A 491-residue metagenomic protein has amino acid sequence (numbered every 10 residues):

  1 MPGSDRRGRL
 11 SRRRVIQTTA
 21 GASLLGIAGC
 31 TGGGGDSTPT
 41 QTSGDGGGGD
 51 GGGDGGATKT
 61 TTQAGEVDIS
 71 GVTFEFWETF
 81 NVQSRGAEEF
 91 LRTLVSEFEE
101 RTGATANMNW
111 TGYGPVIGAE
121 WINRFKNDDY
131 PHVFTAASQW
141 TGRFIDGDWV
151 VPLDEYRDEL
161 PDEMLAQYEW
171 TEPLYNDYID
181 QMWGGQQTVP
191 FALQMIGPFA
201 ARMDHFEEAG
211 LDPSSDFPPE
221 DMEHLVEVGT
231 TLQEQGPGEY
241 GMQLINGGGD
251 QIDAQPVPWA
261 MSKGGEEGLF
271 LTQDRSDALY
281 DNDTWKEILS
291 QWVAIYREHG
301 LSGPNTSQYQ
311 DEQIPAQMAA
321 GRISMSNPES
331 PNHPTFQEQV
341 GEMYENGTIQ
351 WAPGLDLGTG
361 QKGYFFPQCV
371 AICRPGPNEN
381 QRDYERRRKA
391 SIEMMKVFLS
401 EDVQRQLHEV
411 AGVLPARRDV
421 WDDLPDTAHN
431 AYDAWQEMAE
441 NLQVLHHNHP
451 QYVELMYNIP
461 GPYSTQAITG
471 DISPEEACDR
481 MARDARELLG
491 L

Functional and structural regions predicted by a protein language model:
S4-A22: N-terminal secretory signal peptides and thylakoid transit peptides that target proteins across membranes
R7-R9, S23, C30-W149, D158 (+9 more regions): Conserved N-terminal structural module of periplasmic/extracytoplasmic solute-binding proteins
Q63-E66, Q139-P198, Q255, S262 (+3 more regions): Hinge/lid segment of periplasmic solute-binding proteins
V67-T73, S96, E100-T105, A209 (+3 more regions): Extracytoplasmic/periplasmic substrate-recognition and gating elements
T73, Y168-E172, Y178-D180, Q350-G354 (+4 more regions): Long, aromatic- and glycine/proline-rich binding clefts that accommodate carbohydrate-like moieties
S96, E100-R101, R157-L160, D180-A254 (+6 more regions): Helix-loop-helix "hinge/cap" segment bordering the ligand-binding cleft or interdomain interface
G142-R143, E234, D281-Y344, A390-L407: Ligand-binding pocket segment of bilobal, Venus flytrap-like solute-binding proteins
D154-L174, S215-P218, M242, K263-E287 (+5 more regions): Short, solvent-exposed loop/beta-turn-alpha elements that line the ligand-binding surface or hinge of extracytoplasmic
